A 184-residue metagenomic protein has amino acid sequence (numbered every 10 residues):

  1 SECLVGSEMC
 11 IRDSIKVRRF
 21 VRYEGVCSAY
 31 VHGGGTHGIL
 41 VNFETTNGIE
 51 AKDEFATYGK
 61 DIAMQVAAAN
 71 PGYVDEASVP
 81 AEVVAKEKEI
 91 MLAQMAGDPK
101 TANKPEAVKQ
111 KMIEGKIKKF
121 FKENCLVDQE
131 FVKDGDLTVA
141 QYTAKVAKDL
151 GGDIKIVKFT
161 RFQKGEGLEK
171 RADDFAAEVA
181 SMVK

Functional and structural regions predicted by a protein language model:
S1, S7-K184: N-terminal assembly/interaction segments in proteins that build large macromolecular machines
